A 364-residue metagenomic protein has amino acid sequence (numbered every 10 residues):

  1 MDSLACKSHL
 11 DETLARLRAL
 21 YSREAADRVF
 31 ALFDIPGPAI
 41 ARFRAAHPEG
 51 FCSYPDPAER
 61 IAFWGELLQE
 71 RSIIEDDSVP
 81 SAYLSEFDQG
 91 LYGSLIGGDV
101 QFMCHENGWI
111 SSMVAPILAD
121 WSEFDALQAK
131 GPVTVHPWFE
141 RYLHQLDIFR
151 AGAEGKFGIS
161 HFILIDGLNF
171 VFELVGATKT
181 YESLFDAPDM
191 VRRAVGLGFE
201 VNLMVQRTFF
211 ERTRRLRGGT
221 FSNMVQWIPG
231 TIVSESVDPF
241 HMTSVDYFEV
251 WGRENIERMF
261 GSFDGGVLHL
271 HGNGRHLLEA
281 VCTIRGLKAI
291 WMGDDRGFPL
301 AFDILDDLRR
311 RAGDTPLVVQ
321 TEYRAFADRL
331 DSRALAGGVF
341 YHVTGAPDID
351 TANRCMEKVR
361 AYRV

Functional and structural regions predicted by a protein language model:
M1-C52, P80-E86, I110, P132-V364: Active-site loop segments of alpha/beta catalytic cores
P48-M103: Membrane helical hairpin/interfacial module
E49, S53-E59, P116-E123, P347-D348: Intrinsic-disorder/low-complexity, polar/charged segments
W64-L67, E123, W138-Q145: Generic hydrophobic, aliphatic-rich segments that mediate packing or membrane embedding
E86-A126: A contiguous, low-structure linker/loop signature
L118-F124, Q128-A129, T134-E140: Feature activates predominantly on carbohydrate-active enzymes
